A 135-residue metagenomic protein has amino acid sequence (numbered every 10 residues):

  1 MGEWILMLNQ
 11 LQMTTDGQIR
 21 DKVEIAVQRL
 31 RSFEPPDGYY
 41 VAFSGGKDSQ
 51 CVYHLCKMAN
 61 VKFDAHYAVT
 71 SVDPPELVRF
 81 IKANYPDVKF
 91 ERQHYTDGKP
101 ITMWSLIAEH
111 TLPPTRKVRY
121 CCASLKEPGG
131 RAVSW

Functional and structural regions predicted by a protein language model:
G2-W135: ATP-dependent adenylation/nucleotidyltransferase module used to activate substrates
